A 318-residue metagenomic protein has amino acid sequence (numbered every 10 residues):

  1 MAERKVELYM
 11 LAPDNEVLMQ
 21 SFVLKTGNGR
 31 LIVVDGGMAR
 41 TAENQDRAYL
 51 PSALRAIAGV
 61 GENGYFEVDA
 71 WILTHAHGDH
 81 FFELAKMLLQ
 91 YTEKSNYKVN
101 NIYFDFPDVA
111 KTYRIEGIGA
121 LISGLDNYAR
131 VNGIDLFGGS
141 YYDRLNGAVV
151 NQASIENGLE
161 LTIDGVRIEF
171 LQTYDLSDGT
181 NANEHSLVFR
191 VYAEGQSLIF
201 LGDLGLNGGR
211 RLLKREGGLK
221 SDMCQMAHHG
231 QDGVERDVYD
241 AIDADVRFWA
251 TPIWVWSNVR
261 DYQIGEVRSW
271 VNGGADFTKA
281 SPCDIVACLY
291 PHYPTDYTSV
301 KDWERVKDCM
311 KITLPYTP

Functional and structural regions predicted by a protein language model:
M1-F66, D143-M223, D296-P318: Core dinuclear metal-dependent hydrolase active-site scaffold
L11-D14, T26, V34-G37, L73-H77 (+9 more regions): Active-site-proximal beta-strand/loop segments in catalytic clefts of secreted hydrolases
V17-L18, R40-T41, A76-F82, V109-T112 (+3 more regions): Active-site environment of divalent metal-dependent phosphoester hydrolases
S21, G36-G37, T74, A129 (+7 more regions): Small-side-chain structural scaffolding
A42-P107, K214-Q231, D243-R247: Active-site metal-binding motif and surrounding structural segment of the metallo-beta-lactamase
Q45-Y49, E83-L84, R114-L121, E235-V238 (+1 more regions): Residues at alpha-helix caps and immediate loop-helix transition turns in enzyme cores, especially N- and C-cap
A85-T92, I122-D126, R210-K214, R236-D240 (+1 more regions): Short amphipathic alpha-helical segments and helix-helix/interface helices
N96-Y103, P107-E169, L176-N183, V246-P318: Binuclear metal-ion centers of metallo-dependent hydrolases, dominated by the metallo-beta-lactamase
